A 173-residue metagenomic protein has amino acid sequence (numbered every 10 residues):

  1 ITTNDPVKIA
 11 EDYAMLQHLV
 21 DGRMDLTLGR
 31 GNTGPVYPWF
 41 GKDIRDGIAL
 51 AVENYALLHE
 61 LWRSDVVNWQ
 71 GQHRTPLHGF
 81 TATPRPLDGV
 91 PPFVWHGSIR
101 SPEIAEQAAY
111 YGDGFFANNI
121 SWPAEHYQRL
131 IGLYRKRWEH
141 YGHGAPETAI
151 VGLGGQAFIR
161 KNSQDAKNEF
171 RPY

Functional and structural regions predicted by a protein language model:
I1-Y173: N-terminal glycine-rich cofactor-binding segment that shapes the pocket for flavin-like pterin cofactors
